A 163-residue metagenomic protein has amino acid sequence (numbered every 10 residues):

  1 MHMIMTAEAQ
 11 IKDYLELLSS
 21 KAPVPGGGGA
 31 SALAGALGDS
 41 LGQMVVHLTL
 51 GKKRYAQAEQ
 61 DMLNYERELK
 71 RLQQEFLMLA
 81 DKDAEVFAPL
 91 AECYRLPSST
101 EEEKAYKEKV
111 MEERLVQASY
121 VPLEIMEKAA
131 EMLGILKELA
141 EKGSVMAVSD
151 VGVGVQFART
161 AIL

Functional and structural regions predicted by a protein language model:
M1-I4: Short, Lys/Arg-enriched N-terminal segments with co-localized hydrophobic residues within the first ~10-30 amino acids
T6-V24: Short, hydrophobic/aliphatic alpha-helical segments
L15-L18, A34, L41, V45 (+1 more regions): Short alpha-helical scaffolding segments that buttress acidic/His motifs in well-ordered protein cores
S20-L41, A147-I162: Conserved phosphate/anionic-ligand binding catalytic regions in large, soluble enzymes, centered on
L33-L37, Y65, L72-L79, A118-K128 (+2 more regions): Amphipathic alpha-helix face/heptad-repeat signature
M44-A56: Transmembrane signal-anchor/signal-peptide helices with a preference for the extracytoplasmic
K53-E92: A structural-propensity feature for long, helix-poor, extended segments
D83, F87-Q156, T160: Amphipathic alpha-helical interface segments
